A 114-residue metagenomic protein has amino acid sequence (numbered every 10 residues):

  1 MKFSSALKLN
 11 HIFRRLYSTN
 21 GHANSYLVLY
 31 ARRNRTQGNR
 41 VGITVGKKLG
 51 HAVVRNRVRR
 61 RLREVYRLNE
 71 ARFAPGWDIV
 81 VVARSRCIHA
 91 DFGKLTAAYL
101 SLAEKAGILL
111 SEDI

Functional and structural regions predicted by a protein language model:
M1-I114: Positively charged, solvent-exposed patches that mediate nucleic-acid binding
